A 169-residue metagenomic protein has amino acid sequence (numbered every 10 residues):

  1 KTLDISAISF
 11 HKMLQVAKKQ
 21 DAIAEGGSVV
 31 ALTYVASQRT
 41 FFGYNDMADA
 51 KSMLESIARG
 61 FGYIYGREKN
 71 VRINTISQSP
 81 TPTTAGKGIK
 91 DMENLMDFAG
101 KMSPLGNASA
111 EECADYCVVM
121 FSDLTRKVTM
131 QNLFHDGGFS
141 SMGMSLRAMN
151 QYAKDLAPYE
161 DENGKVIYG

Functional and structural regions predicted by a protein language model:
K1, I23-R67, Q78-P82, G106: Catalytic loop of short-chain dehydrogenase/reductase
K1-S9: Glycine-rich NAD(P)-binding loop of the Rossmann-fold in SDR/ketoreductase-type enzymes
S6, G27-Y34, R72-S77, T129 (+1 more regions): Structural signature of the Rossmann-like NAD(P)-dependent dehydrogenase/reductase core
I8, K12, T75, E93-V128 (+2 more regions): C-terminal helical subdomain
K12-G26, I64-E68, D123: A short helix-coil junction within the Rossmann-fold of NAD(P)-dependent oxidoreductases
Q20, G26, L146-G169: Non-catalytic terminal and boundary segments that flank Rossmann-like NAD(P)-dependent oxidoreductase
S79-D91, G143-M144: Short beta-loop-alpha junction of Rossmann-like oxidoreductase domains
S140: Residues immediately C-terminal
